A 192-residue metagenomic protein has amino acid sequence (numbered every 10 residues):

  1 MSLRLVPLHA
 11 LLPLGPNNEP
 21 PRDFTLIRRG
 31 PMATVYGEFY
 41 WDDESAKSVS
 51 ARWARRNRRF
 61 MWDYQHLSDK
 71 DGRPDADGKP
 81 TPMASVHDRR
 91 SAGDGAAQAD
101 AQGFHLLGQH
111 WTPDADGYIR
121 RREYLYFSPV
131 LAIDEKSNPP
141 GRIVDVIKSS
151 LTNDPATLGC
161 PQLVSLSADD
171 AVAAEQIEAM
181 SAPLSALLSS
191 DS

Functional and structural regions predicted by a protein language model:
M1-R22, Q162-S192: Intrinsically disordered, low-complexity terminal tails
M1-R52: Polar/acidic, low-complexity leader/linker segments enriched in S/T/G and N/D
L3, R22-T25, F60, F104-H105 (+2 more regions): A broad, low-specificity signal marking well-ordered, structured residues that form hydrophobic/aromatic
L11, N17, R29-V35, E44 (+4 more regions): Generic structural motif
W53-A54, I119-R120, L188: Hydrophobic residues in alpha-helical segments
R58-G72, F127: Short conserved beta-strand and strand-loop elements enriched in small hydrophobics with frequent Asp/Gly
G72-P82: Short linear proline/tyrosine/threonine-rich motifs used for host-factor recruitment and membrane trafficking/assembly
P82-I177: Residue microenvironments linked to proteolytic maturation and disulfide-stabilized extracellular modules
